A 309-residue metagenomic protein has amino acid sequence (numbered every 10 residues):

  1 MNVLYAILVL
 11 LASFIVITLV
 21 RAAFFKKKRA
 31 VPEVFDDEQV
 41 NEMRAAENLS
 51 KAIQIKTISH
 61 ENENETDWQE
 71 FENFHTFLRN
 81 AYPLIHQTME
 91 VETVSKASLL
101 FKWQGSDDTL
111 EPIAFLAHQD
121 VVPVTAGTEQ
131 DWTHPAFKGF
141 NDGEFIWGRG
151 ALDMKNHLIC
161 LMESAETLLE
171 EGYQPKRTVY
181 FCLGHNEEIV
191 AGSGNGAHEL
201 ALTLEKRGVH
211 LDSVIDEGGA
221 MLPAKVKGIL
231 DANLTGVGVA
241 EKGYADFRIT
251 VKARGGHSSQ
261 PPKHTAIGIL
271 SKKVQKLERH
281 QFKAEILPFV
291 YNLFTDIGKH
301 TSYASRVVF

Functional and structural regions predicted by a protein language model:
Y5-R149, E170-P175: Acidic/His- and Gly-rich active-site-bordering loop/insert found across diverse amide/peptide-bond hydrolases
T18-R21, E163-E170, K272-K276: Short glycine/serine- and small hydrophobic-enriched flexible loop segments
K28-A30, L204-S213, A220-A232, V237-D246 (+1 more regions): Acidic-enriched catalytic cores of C-N bond-cleaving enzymes acting on peptides and small amides
Q54, P83, E170-Y173, L202-K206 (+2 more regions): Generic secondary-structure signature for well-ordered alpha-helical cores
H60, Q119-V122, E187-V190, A220-L222 (+1 more regions): Solvent-exposed loop/turn segments at secondary-structure junctions within structured extracellular/periplasmic domains
L100, Y180, D246-T250: Beta-strand secondary-structure signal
F145, A151-G236: Acidic/histidine-rich catalytic neighborhood of metal-dependent amide-processing enzymes
